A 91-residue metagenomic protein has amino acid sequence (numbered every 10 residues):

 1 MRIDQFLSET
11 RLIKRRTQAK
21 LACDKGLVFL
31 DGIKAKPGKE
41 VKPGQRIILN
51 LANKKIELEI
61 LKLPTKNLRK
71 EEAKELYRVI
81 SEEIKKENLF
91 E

Functional and structural regions predicted by a protein language model:
I3-L21: Short beta-strand/loop turn elements enriched in aromatics
Q5, L21, L27-E91: Strongly charged
